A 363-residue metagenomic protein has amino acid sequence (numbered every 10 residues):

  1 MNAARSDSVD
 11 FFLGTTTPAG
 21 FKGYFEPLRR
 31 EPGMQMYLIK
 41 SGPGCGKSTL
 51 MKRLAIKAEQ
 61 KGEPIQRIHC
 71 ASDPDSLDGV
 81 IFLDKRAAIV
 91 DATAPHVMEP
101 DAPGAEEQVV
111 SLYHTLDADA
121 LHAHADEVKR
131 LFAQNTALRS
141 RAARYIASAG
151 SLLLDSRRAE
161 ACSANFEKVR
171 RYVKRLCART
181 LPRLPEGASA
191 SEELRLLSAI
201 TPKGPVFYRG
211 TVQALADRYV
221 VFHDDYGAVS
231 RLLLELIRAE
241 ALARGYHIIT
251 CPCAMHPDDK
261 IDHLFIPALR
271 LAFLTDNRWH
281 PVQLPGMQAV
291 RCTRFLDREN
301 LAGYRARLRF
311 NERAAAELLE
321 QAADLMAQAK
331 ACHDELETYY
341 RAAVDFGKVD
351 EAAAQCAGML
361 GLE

Functional and structural regions predicted by a protein language model:
M1-L28, E167-V212: N-terminal pre-Walker A segment at the start of P-loop NTPase domains
N2-F21, I56-A120, D126-E127, A241-E320: Conserved nucleotide-sensing/catalytic segment adjacent to the nucleotide-binding pocket in NTP-handling enzymes
D7, Q35, E186-A190, R218 (+1 more regions): N-terminal low-complexity, Ser/Thr/acidic repeat segments characteristic of secreted and surface-exposed proteins
M36-A55, G204-A241: Glycine-rich phosphate-binding P-loop
I39-K40, L50-M51, A58, Q66-H69 (+4 more regions): A cross-family "folded-core" feature that marks the main globular domain of proteins
L50-M51, V80, V90, A142 (+7 more regions): Long, contiguous hydrophobic alpha-helical segments, chiefly transmembrane helices and signal peptides
E127-R179, F310, A314-M359: An accessory alpha-helical subdomain
